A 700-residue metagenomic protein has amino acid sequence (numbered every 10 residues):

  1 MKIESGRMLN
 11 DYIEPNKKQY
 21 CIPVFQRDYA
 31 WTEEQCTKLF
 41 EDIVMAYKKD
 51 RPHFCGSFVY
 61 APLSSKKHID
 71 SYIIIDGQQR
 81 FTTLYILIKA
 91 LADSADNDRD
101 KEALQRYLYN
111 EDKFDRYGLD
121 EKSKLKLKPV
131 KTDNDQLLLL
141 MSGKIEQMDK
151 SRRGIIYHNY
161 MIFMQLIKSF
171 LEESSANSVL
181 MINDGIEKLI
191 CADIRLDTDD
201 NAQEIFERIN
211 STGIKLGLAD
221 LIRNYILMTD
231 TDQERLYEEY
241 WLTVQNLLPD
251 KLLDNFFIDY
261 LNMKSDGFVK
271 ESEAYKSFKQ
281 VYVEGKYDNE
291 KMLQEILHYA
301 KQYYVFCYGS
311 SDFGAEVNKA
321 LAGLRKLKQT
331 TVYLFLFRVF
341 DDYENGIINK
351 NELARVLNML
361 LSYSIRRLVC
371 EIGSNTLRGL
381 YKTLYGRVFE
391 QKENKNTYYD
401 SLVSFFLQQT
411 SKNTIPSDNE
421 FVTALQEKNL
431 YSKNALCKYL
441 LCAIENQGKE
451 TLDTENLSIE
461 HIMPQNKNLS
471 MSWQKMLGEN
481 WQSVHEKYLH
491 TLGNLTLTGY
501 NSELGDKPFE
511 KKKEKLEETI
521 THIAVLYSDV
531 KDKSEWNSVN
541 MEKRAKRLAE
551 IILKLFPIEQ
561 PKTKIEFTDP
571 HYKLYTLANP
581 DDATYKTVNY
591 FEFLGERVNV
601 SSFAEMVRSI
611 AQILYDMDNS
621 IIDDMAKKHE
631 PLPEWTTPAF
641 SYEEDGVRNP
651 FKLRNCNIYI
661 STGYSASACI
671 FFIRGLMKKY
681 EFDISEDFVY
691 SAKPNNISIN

Functional and structural regions predicted by a protein language model:
K2-F268, F509-K564: Glycine- and hydrophobic-rich flexible loops that cap the catalytic core of alpha/beta enzyme folds
D42-D70, F389-E535, I552-L555: Betabetaalpha-Me/HNH-type nuclease active-site subdomain
K48-P52, N97-D100, L166-A176, C191 (+20 more regions): Intrinsically disordered or highly flexible coil/loop and linker segments, enriched in small and charged/polar residues
I73-R80, M181-I186, I194-N201, F313 (+6 more regions): Secondary-structure capping and boundary motifs in well-ordered enzyme cores
F81-N97, P464-L477, L614: Short active-site loop/helix that positions an aromatic residue
L87, F206-R208, L218-I222, A274-Y275 (+8 more regions): Composition- and surface-driven signal marking solvent-exposed, interaction-prone regions in large proteins
L218-I222, L227-L436, K531-D532, W536: A cross-family structural signal marking well-folded subdomains
K543, R547-N700: Intrinsically disordered, charged low-complexity linkers and terminal tails that flank or connect structured domains
